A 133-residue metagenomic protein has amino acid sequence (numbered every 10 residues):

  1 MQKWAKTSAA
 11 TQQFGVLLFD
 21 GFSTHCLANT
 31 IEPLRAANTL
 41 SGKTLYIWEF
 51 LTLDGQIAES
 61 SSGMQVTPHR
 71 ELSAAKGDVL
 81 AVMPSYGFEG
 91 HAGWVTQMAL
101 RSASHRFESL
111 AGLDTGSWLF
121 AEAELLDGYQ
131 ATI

Functional and structural regions predicted by a protein language model:
M1-L110, W118-E124: Extended, subdomain-level signal for the structured scaffold at the beginning of enzyme domains
L110-A111, T132: Structural detector of well-ordered beta-strand residues that form the stable sheet scaffold of enzyme domains
D114: Catalytic, metal-anchored helix/loop core of enzyme active sites in primary metabolism
L125-I133: A short alpha->loop->secondary-structure connector
